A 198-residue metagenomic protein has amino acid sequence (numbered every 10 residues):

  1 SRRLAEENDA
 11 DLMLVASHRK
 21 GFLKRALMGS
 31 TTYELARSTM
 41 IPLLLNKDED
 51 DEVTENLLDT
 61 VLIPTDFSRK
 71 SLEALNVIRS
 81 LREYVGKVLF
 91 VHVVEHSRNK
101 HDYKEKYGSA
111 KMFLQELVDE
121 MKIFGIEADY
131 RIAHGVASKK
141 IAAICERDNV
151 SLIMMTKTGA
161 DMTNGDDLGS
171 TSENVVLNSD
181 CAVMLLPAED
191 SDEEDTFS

Functional and structural regions predicted by a protein language model:
S1-M13, K20, K122-T163, D190-S198: Structural beta-alpha unit
L12, S17, G21, Y33-N76 (+1 more regions): Intrinsically disordered or low-complexity boundary/linker segments at protein termini and domain junctions
L23-L27, T163-D167: Glycine/threonine-rich flexible loop motifs
M28-G29, G135, L168-G169: Glycine-centered tight-turn and secondary-structure capping sites
S30-T32, A74, S170-S172: Conserved sugar-transfer catalytic core signal across GT-A, GT-B, and GT-C glycosyltransferases
L44, L89-V91, D129-A133, M184: General small-molecule cofactor/ligand-binding pocket signal
D59-K104, V118-I126, N178, A188 (+1 more regions): Small/aliphatic-rich secondary-structure junction motif
K104-Q115: Short, surface-exposed alpha-helical segments at coil->helix boundaries
